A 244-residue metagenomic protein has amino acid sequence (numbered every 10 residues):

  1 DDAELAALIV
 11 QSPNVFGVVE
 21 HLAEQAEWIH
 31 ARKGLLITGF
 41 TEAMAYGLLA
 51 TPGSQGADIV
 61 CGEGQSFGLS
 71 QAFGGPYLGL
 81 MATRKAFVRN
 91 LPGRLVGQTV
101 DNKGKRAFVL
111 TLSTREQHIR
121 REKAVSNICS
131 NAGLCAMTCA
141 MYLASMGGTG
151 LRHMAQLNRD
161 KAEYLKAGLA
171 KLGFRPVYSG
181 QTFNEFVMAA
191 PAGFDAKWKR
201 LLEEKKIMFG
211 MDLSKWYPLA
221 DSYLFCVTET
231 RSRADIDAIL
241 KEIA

Functional and structural regions predicted by a protein language model:
D1-V109, G173, V177, M188 (+3 more regions): Conserved PLP-enzyme active-site core in the AAT-like
I9-Q11, K33-G34, A124-V125, T149-R152 (+1 more regions): A short, structure-level motif marking secondary-structure boundaries and short turns
V15-V18, L22, E42-A45, I128 (+7 more regions): Generic structural signal for well-ordered, non-membrane alpha-helical segments in soluble metabolic enzymes
F67-L172, P176-S179: Active-site C-terminal subdomain of aminotransferase-like
L143-M146, A190, I243: Generic structural signal for hydrophobic core residues of well-folded globular domains
T149-I239: Conserved C-terminal alpha-helix-loop-beta "cap" of PLP-dependent enzymes that closes/shapes the active-site mouth
